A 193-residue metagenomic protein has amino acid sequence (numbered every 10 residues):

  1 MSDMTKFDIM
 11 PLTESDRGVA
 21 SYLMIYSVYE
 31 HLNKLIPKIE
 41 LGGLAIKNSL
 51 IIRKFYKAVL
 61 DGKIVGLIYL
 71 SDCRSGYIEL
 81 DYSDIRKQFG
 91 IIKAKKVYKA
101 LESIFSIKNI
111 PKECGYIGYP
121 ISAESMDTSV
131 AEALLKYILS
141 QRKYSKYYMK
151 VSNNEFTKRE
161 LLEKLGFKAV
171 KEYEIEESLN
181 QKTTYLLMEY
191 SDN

Functional and structural regions predicted by a protein language model:
T5-F7, G62-L67, G115: Glycine-rich phosphate/pyrophosphate-binding loop shared by adenosine-nucleotide-utilizing enzymes
K6-Y22, N33-I36, D72: A short beta-loop-alpha structural element at the N-terminal edge of CoA-dependent acyl/N-acetyltransferase catalytic
L35-Y56, L60, Y69: Active-site rim helix/loop that mediates acceptor-substrate recognition in acyltransferases
R53-K57, L67, Y119, Y185-L187: Short hydrophobic/aromatic beta-strand element in the GNAT-like acyltransferase core that lines or flanks the acyl-donor
R74-Y119: Conserved acyl-donor/pantetheine-binding loop and adjacent beta-alpha core of acyl/acetyltransferases and related
K112-I117, Q141-N153: Conserved GNAT acetyl-CoA-binding A-motif
D127-S140, E160, K164: Conserved acetyl-CoA-binding loop-helix of GNAT-fold acetyltransferases
K150, K168-K182: Conserved catalytic-core motifs of GNAT/GCN5-like acyltransferases
